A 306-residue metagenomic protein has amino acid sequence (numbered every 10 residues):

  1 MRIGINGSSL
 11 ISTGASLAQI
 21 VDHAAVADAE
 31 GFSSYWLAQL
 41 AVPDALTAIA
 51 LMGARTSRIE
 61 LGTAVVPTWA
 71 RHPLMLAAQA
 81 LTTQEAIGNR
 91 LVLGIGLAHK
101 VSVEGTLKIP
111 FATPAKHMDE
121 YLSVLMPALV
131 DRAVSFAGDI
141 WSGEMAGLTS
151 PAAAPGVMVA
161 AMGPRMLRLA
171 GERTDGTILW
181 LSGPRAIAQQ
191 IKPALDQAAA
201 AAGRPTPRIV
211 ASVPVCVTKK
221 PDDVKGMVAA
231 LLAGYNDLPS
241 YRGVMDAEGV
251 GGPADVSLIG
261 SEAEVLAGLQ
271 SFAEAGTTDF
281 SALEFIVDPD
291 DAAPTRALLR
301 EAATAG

Functional and structural regions predicted by a protein language model:
M1-G306: Active-site-adjacent structural elements that line small-molecule/cofactor binding pockets in enzymes
